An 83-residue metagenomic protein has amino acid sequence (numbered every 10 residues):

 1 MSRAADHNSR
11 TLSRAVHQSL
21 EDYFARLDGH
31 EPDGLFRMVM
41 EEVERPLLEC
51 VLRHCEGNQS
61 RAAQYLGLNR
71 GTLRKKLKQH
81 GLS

Functional and structural regions predicted by a protein language model:
S2-R14, Q18, D22-S83: Bacterial C-terminal helix-turn-helix
